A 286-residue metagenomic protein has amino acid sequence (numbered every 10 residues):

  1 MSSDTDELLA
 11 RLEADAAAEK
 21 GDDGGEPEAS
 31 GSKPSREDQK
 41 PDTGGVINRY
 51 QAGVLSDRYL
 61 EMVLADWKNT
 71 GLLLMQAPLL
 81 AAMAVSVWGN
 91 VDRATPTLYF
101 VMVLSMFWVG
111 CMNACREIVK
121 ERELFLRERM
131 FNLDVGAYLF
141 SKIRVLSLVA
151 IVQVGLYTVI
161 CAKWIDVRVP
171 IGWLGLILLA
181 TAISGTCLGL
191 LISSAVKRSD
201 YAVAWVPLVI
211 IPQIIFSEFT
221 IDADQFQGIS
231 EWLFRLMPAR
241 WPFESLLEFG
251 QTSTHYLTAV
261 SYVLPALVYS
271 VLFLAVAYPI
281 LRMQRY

Functional and structural regions predicted by a protein language model:
M1-S30: ABC ATPase nucleotide-binding domains
L12-E13, A52, W108: Generic hydrophobic, helix-prone segments enriched in Leu/Val/Ile
E28-Q39, L64-L74: Alpha-helical transmembrane segments of integral membrane proteins, especially early/N-terminal helices
G31-V54, I229-A239: Short, membrane-interfacial amphipathic segments enriched in basic
V54-L55, E61: Cytosolic transmitter module of two-component histidine kinases and hybrid His-Asp phosphorelay receptors
E61-Y286: Membrane-spanning alpha-helical segments of multipass transporters and channels
